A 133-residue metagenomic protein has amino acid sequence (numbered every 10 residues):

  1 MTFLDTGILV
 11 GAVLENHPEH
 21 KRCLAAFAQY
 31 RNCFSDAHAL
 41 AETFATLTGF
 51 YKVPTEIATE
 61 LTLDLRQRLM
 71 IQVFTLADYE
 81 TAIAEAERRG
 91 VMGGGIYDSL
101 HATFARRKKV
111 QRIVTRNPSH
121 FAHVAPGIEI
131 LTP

Functional and structural regions predicted by a protein language model:
M1, A102-P133: Acidic, PIN/NYN-like endoribonuclease modules and their adjacent C-terminal/linker elements
M1-S35, F50-E60: Short, well-structured N-terminal submotif of metal-dependent ribonuclease cores
D5, S35-D36, G94-G95, N117 (+1 more regions): Histidine- and aromatic-rich ligand-binding microenvironments
G11-V13, T46, V124: Residues that scaffold the ATP/ADP-binding catalytic core of kinase and kinase-like folds
L40, K52-R66, M70: Glycine/small-residue-rich phosphate/adenosyl-binding loop
M70-R116: Active-site neighborhoods of divalent-metal-dependent phosphate/nucleic-acid chemistry enzymes
